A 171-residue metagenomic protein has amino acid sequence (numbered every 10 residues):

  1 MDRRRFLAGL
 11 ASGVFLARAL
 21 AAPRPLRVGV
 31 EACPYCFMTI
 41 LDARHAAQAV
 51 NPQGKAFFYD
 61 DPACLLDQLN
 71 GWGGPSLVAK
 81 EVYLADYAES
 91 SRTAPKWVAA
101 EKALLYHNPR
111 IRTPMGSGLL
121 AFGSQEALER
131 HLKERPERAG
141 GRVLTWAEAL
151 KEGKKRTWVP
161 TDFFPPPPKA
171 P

Functional and structural regions predicted by a protein language model:
R5-A21: N-terminal export signals
P23-P75: N-terminal secretory signal peptides
K80-E152: Thiol/selenol-based redox catalytic cores and closely related redox-interacting motifs
A139-P171: N-terminal targeting pre-sequences for secretion and organelle import
